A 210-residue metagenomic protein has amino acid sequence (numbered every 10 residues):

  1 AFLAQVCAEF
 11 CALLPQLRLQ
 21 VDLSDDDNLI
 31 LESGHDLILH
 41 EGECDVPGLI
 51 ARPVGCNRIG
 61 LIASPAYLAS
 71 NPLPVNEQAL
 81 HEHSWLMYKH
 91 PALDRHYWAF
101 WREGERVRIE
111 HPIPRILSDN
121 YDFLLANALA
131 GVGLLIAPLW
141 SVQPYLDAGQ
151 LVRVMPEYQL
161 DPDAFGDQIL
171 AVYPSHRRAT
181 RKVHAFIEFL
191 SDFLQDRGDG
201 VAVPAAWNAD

Functional and structural regions predicted by a protein language model:
A1-F2, N71, R95, R181: Residues that form or flank phosphate/diphosphate-binding pockets in enzymes that use nucleotide phosphates
A1-P47, V203-D210: Central regulatory/effector-binding core of bacterial HTH transcription factors
Q16-R18, G48, E82, A148-L151: A generic structural signal for alpha->beta connector loops
D22-S118: Acidic, Gly/Pro-rich loop/turn segments at junctions of secondary structure
R108-R153, Y158, P162, A171-Y173 (+1 more regions): Hydrophobic hinge/microswitch elements
A148, Y158-D210: C-terminal effector-binding regulatory domain of bacterial HTH transcription factors
